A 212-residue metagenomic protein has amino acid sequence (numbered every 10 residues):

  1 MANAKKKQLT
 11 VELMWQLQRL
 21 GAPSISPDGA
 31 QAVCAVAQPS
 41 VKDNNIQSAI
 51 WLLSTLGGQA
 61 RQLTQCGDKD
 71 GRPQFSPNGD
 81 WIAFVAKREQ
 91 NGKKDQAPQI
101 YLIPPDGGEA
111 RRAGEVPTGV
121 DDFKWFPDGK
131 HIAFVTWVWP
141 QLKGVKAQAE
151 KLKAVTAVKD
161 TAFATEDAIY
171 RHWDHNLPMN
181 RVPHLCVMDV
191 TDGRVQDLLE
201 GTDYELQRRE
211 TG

Functional and structural regions predicted by a protein language model:
A2, L9-E12, Q196-G212: Surface-exposed loop and turn segments in beta-propeller and other repeat-based domains that flank or scaffold
W15-L20, G67-R72, G119-D122, D203-G212: Short glycine-/Asp-/Thr-/Trp-enriched loop segments that recur within the blades of beta-propeller repeat domains
S26, S76-N78, F126: Structural WD40 beta-propeller signal
G29-A32, G79-A83, I132-A133: Hydrophobic beta-strand positions that form the internal "hydrophobic ladder" of WD40/Gbeta-like beta-propeller blades
Q38-K42, K87-K93, W139-L142: Short glycine/acidic-enriched loop and turn motifs that connect beta-strands
Q47-S48, W137-V190, V195, E200-G201: Predominantly five- to eight-bladed beta-propeller fold
S54-G58, P104-G108, D189-G193: Short loop/turn segments that connect beta-strands within beta-propeller blades
G58-Q90, D95: Blade-loop segments of beta-propeller domains
